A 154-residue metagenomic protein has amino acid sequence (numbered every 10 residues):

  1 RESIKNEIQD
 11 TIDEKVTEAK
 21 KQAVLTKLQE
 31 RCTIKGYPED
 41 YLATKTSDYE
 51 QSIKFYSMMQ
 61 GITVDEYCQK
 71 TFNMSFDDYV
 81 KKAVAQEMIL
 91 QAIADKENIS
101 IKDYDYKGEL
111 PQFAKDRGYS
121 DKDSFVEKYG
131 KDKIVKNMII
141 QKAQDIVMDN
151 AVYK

Functional and structural regions predicted by a protein language model:
R1-K154: Extended, charged alpha-helical "arm"/coiled-coil substrate-binding scaffolds, typified by the C-terminal helical
